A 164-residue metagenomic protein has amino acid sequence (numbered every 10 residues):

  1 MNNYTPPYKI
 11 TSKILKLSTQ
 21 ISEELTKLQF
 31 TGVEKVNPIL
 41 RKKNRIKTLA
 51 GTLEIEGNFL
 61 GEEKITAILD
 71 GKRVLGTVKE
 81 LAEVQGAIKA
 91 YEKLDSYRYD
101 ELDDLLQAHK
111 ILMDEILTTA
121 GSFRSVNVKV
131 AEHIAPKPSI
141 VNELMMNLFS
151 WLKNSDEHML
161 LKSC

Functional and structural regions predicted by a protein language model:
M1-C164: FIC/Doc superfamily catalytic core
